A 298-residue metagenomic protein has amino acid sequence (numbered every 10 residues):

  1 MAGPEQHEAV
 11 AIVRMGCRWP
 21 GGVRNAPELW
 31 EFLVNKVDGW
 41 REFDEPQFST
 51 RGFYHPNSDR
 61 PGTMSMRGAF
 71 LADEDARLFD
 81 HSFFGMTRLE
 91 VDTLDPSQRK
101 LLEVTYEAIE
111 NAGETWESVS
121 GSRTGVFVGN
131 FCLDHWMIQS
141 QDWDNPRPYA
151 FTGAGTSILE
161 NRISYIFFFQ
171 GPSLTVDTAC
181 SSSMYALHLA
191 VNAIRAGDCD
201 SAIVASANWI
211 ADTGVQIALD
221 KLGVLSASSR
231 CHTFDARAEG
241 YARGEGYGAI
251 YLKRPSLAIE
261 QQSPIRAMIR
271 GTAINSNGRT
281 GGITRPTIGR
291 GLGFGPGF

Functional and structural regions predicted by a protein language model:
A2-F298: Condensing-enzyme catalytic core of the thiolase-fold
